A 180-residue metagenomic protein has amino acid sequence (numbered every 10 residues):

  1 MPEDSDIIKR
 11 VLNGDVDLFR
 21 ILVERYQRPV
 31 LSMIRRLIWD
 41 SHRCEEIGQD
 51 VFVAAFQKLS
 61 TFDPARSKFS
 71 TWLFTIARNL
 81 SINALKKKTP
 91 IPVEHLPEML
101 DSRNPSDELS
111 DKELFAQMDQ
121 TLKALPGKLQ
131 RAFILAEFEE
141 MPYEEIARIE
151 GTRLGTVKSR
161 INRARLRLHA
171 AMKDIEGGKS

Functional and structural regions predicted by a protein language model:
M1-P29, E145, A170, G177-S180: N-terminal module of bacterial RNA polymerase sigma factors
M1-S5, P90-F115: Internal acidic/polar
L12-I21, L31-D50, L154, S180: Short, charged helix-capping/linker segments at alpha-helix termini
L12-N13, F52-R66, K87-T89: Sigma70-family region 2
V23-S41, K58, L122, D174: Amphipathic, Lys/Arg- and hydrophobic-enriched alpha-helical face
S32, E46-V53, S67-N79: Structural recognition of an alpha-helix C-terminal capping motif at a helix-to-coil junction
T61, T75-E94, D111: Arg/Lys-rich amphipathic alpha helix in sigma70-family domain 2
Q120-R131, L135-T156: Helix-turn-helix DNA-binding module
